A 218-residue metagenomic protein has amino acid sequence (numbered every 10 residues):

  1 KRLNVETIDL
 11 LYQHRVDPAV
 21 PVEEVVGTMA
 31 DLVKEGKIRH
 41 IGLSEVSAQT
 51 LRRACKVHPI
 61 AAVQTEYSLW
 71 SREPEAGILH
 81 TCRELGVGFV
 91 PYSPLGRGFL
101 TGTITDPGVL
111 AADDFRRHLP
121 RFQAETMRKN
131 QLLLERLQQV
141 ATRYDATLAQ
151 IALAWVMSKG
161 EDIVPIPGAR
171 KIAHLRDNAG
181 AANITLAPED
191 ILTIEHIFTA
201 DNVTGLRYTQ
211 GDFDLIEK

Functional and structural regions predicted by a protein language model:
K1-E73, G77: Glycine/proline-rich, positively charged, aromatic-decorated active-site loop/lid region on the catalytic face
N4-T7, K37-H40, Q138-A154: Acyl activation and transfer enzymes in specialized metabolism, enriched for ANL adenylate-forming modules
I8, P21, I41, V63 (+6 more regions): Conserved, mostly hydrophobic/aromatic
V26-A30, A48-L51, L79, L134 (+3 more regions): Generic structural signal for well-ordered alpha-helices, preferentially at hydrophobic/aromatic core positions
K37, C55-A62, R83-V90, E161-I163: Glycine-enriched alpha-helix->loop->beta-strand junction motifs that scaffold or abut catalytic
S47, Y67-S71, S93-L100, W155 (+1 more regions): Glycine-rich beta-alpha junction loops
P74-A112, T147: Aromatic-lined glycan-binding groove of carbohydrate-active enzymes
E84, A112-R143, S158, D162 (+1 more regions): Terminal-tail/helix-coil boundary detector
